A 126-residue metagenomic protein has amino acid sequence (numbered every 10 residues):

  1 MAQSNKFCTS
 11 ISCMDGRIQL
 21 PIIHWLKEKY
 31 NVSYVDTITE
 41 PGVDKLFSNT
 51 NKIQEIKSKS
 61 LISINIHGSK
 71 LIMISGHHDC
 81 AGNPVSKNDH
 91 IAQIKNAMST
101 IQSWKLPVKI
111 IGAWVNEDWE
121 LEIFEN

Functional and structural regions predicted by a protein language model:
M1-I22, Y30-S33, P41-E55, I64-L71 (+1 more regions): Divalent-metal-activated hydrolytic enzyme cores
I38: Glycoside hydrolase catalytic-domain groove-lining segments
K59: Active-site cofactor/substrate anionic-group-binding motifs, chiefly glycine- and Lys/Arg-rich phosphate-binding loops
I74: Donor-sugar nucleotide-binding helix/loop cap in glycosyltransferases
